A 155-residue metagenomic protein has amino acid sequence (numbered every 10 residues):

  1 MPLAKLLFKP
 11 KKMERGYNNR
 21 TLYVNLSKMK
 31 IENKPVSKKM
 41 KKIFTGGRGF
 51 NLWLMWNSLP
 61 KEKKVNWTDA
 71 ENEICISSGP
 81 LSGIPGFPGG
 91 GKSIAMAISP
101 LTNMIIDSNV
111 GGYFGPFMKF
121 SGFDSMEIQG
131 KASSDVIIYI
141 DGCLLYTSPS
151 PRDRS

Functional and structural regions predicted by a protein language model:
L6-S27, S37-K39: N-terminal basic/disordered segments at the start of proteins
L26-M29, K38-K39, L81-G83, P100-L101 (+1 more regions): Short, glycine-/Ser/Thr-/acidic-enriched flexible segments
K34-T68: Non-catalytic, usually N-terminal nucleic-acid engagement modules in DNA/RNA processing proteins
L54-G90: Conserved oxyanion/phosphate-binding beta-strand-loop segments in alpha/beta enzyme cores
C75-S78, I106-D107, M126-G130, S148: General beta-strand structural signal in soluble alpha/beta enzymes
G91-M104, L145: Short, basic, glycine/proline-bearing loop/turn elements
G111-G142: Glycine-rich phosphate/pyrophosphate-binding loops and their adjacent beta-strand/loop elements at enzyme active sites
Y146-D153: Conserved small/polar residues in nucleotide/adenosyl-binding loops
